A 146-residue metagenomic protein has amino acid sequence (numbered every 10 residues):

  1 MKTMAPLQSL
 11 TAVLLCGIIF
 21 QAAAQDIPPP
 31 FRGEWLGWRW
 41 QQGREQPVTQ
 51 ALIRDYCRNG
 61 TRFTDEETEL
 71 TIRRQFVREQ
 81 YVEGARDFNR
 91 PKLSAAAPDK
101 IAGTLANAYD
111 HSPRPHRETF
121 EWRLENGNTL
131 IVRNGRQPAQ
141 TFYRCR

Functional and structural regions predicted by a protein language model:
M1-T11: Bacterial N-terminal signal peptides that target proteins for export
T11, A51-L52, Q140: Disulfide-bonded cysteine motifs in exported proteins
I19-Q21: N-terminal signal peptide c-region/cleavage motif recognized by signal peptidases
A23-Q25: Boundary of Sec targeting at the N-terminus
F31-F76: Short, solvent-exposed loop/hinge segments that bridge or flank secondary-structure elements
Q41, E66-E125: Contiguous, well-ordered beta-strand patches that form the walls/edges of small beta-barrel/beta-sandwich domains
A85-F88, G127, V132-R146: Edge beta-strand at a domain terminus
